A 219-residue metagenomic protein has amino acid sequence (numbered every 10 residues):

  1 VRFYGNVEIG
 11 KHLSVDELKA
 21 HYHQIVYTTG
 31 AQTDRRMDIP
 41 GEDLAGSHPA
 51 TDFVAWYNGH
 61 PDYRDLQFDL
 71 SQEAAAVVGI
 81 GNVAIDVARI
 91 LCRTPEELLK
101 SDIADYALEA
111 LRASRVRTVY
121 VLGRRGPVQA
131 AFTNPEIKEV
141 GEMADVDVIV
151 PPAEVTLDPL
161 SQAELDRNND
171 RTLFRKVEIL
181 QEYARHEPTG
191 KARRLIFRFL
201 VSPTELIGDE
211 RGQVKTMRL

Functional and structural regions predicted by a protein language model:
V1, E73-A75, V119-Y120: Hydrophobic beta-strand segments of well-ordered beta-sheets in folded domains
V1-L44, E187-G190, I196, T204-M217: Feature captures the FAD/FMN-dependent oxidoreductase FAD-binding
N6, S71-A74, V116, L200: Phosphate-coordination loops involved in phosphoryl transfer and adenosine-cofactor binding
I9-L13, F53-W56, V155-D158, T204-E205: A short acidic, often aromatic-flanked loop/helix-cap motif at beta-alpha or helix-coil junctions that lines enzyme
G30-A31, I80, R124: Flexible loop residues that form catalytic and substrate-binding hotspots at small-molecule/glycan-binding clefts
D34-A113: Glycine-rich dinucleotide-binding loop and its adjacent helix/turn
G46, I85-L219: Dinucleotide-binding/catalytic capping subdomain of oxidoreductase cores
